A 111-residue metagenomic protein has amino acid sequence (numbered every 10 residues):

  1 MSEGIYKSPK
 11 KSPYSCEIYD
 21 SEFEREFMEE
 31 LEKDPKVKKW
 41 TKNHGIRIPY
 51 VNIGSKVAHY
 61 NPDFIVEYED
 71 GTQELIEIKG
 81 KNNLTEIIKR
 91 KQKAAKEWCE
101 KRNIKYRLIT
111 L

Functional and structural regions predicted by a protein language model:
M1-L111: Electrostatic, structured charged patches in enzyme active sites and in nucleic-acid/phosphate-binding
